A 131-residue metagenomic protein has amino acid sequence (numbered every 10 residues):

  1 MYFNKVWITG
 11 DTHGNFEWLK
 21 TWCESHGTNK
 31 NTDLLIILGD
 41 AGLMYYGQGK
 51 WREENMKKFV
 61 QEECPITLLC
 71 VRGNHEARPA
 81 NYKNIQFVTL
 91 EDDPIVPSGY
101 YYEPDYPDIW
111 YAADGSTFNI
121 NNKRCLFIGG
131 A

Functional and structural regions predicted by a protein language model:
Y2-K5, T9, N15-I120: Core catalytic region of metal-dependent phosphoesterases/phosphodiesterases, especially metallo-beta-lactamase-like
K123-A131: Binuclear metal-dependent hydrolase catalytic cores centered on His/Asp/Glu-rich metal-binding motifs
